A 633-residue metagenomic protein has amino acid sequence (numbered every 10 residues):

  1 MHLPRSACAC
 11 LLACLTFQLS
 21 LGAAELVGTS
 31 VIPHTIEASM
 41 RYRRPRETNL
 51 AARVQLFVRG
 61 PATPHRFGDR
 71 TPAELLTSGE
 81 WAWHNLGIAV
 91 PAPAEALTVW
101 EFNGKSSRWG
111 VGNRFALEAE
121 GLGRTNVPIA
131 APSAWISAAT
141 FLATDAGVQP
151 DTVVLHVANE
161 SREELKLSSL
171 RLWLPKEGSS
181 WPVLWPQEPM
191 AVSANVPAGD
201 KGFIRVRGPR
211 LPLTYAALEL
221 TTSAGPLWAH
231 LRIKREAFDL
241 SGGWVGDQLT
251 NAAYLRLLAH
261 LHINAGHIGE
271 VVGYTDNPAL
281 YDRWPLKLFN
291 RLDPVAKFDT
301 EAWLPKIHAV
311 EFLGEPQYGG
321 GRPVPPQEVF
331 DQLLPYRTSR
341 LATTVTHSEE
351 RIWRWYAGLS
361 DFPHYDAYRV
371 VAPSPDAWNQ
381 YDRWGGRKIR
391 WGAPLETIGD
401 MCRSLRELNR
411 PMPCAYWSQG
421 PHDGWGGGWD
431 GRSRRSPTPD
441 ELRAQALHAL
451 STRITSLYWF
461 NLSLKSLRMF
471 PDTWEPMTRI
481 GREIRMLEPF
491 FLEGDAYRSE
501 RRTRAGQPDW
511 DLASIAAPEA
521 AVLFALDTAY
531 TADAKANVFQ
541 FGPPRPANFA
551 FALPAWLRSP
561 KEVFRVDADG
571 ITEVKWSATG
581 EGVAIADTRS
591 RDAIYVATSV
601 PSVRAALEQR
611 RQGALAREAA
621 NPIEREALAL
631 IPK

Functional and structural regions predicted by a protein language model:
C8-Q18: Bacterial N-terminal signal peptides
F17-E25: Bacterial Sec-dependent signal peptides at the C-terminal "C-region" and cleavage site
A24-E25, R43-N49, R59-P72, S78 (+8 more regions): Glycan-processing catalytic domains of CAZymes
A38-R44, E120-G121: Extra-cytoplasmic beta-strand recognition segments
M40, E80, K166-A194: Surface-exposed binding patches on compact interaction domains or structured appendages
G79-N103, V196-R205: Aromatic sugar-binding surface patches on proteins that engage polysaccharides or sugar-phosphate polymers
L122-A134, G225-I233, A605-Q612: Edge beta-strands of extracellular beta-sandwich domains
V603-P632: Glycine/proline-rich low-complexity spacer/linker segments in large multi-domain proteins
